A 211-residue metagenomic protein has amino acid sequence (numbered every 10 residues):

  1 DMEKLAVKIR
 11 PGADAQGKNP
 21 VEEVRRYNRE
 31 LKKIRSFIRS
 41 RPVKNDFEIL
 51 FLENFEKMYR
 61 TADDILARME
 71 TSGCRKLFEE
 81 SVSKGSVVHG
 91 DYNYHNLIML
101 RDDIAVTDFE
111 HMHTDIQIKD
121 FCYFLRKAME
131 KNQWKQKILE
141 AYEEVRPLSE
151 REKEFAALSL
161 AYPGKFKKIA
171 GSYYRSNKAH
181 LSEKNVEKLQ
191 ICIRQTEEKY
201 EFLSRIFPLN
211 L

Functional and structural regions predicted by a protein language model:
D1-P11: Internal "kinase-insert"/substrate-recognition segments embedded within catalytic cores of ATP-dependent enzymes
M2, A67-Q117: Active-site acidic catalytic loop and adjacent metal/ATP-binding pocket of ATP-dependent phosphoryl transfer enzymes
I9-G12, E144-R146: Short, internal acidic amphipathic alpha-helical interface segments that mediate docking to partner proteins
R10-V87: ATP-dependent phospho-/nucleotidyl transfer catalytic cores
T114-S149, L160-L181: Active-site activation/catalytic loop segments of kinase-like enzymes and analogous catalytic loops in related
K167-L211: ATP/Mg2+ or Mg2+-diphosphate-binding catalytic cores that bind nucleotide phosphates or diphosphates via glycine-rich
